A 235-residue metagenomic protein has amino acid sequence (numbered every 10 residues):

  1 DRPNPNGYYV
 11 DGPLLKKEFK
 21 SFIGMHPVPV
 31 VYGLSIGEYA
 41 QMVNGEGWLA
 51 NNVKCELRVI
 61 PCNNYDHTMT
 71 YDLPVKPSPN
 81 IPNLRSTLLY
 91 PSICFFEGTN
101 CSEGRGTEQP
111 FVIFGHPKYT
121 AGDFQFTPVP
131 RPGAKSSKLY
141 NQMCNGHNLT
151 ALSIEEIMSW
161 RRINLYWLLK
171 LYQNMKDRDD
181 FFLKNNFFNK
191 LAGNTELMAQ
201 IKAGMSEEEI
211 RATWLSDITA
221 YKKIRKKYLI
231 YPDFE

Functional and structural regions predicted by a protein language model:
R2-P5, C62-N64: An acidic- and aromatic-residue-enriched active-site/binding cleft used to recognize and process polar
P3-F19: Glycine-rich, charge-decorated loop segments at or immediately adjacent to ligand/cofactor-binding or catalytic sites
E18-I93: Conserved anion/nucleotide-ligand pocket segment
M42, E46-A50, M175, Q200 (+2 more regions): Change "in soluble alpha/beta enzymes" to "in soluble alpha/beta proteins
N52-K54, G104-E108, Q142-C144: Short gly/pro-enriched beta-turn/loop segments at secondary-structure junctions
P61-G133: ATP/pyrophosphate-binding catalytic subdomain of soluble kinases
Q109-L215, T219: Conserved functional hotspot residues or short segments at active or partner-binding sites across diverse domains
T219-D233: Flexible, low-complexity junctional segments that flank or bridge functional domains
